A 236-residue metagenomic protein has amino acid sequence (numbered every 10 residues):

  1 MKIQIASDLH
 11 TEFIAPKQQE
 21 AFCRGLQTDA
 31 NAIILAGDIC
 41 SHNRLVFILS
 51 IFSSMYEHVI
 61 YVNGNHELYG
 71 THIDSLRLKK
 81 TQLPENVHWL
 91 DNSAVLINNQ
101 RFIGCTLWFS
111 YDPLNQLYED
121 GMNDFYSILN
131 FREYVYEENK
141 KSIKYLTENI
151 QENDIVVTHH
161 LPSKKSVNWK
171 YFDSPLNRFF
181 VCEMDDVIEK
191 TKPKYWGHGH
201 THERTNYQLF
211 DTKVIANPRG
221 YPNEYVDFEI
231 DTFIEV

Functional and structural regions predicted by a protein language model:
M1-Q4, A94-G104, N153, Q208-K213: Beta-strand-turn-beta hairpins that frame and shape the catalytic cleft of phosphate-ester-processing enzymes
M1-Y61, E67-L76, E235-V236: N-terminal active-site segment of His-dependent metallophosphoesterases
I5-S7, I33-D38, I60-N65, H88-N92 (+3 more regions): Active-site neighborhood of phospho(di)ester-bond hydrolases with catalytic His/Asp-centered motifs
H10-K17, C40-V46, H66-I73, A94-L96 (+4 more regions): Active-site environment of divalent metal-dependent phosphoester hydrolases
L49-S50, S75-K79, F172-C182: Charged helix-capping and loop-helix junction motifs
V59-S127: A basic- and aromatic-enriched beta-loop-alpha substructure that forms the phosphate/nucleotide- and DNA/RNA-contacting
V95-N98, P175-K192, H202-V236: Binuclear metal-dependent phosphoesterase catalytic core
I103-S174: Active-site-proximal loop/helix segment associated with metal-binding centers of metalloenzymes
